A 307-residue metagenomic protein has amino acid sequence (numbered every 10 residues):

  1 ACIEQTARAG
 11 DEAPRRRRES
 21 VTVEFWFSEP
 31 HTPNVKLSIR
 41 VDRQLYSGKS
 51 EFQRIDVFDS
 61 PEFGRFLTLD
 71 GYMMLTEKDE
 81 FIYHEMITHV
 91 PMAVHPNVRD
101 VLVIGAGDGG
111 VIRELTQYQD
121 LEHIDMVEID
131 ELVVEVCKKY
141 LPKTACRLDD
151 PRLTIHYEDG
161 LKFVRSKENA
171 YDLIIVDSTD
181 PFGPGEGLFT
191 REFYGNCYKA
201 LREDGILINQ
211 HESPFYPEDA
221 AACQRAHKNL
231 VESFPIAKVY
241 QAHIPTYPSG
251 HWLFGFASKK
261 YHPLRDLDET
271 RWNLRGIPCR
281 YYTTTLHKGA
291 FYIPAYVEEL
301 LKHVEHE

Functional and structural regions predicted by a protein language model:
A9-G10: Residue-identity detector for glycine
V21-E85, H89-P91, Q117: Rossmann-like AdoMet
T22-D56, S249-E307: SAM/dcSAM-binding transferase cores
T22-W26, L75-D204, Y216-C223, L301: The AdoMet/dcAdoMet-binding core of the Class I SAM-like
D204-H211: Conserved beta-strand signature within the Rossmann-like core of class I S-adenosyl-L-methionine
A220-Y240: Conserved Class I S-adenosyl-L-methionine
Q241-T246: Short, solvent-exposed loop/turn elements at beta->coil junctions and helix N-caps that rim active or binding pockets
